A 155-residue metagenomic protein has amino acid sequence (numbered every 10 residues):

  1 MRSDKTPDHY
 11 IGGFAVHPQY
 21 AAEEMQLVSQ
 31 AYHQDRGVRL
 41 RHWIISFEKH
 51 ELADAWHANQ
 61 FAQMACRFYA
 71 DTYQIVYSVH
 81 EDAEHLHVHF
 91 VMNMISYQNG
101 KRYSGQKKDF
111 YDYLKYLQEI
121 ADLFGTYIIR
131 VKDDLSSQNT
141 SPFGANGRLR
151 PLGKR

Functional and structural regions predicted by a protein language model:
M1-R155: N-terminal nicking endonuclease/strand-transfer module with a His-rich metal-binding environment and a catalytic Tyr
